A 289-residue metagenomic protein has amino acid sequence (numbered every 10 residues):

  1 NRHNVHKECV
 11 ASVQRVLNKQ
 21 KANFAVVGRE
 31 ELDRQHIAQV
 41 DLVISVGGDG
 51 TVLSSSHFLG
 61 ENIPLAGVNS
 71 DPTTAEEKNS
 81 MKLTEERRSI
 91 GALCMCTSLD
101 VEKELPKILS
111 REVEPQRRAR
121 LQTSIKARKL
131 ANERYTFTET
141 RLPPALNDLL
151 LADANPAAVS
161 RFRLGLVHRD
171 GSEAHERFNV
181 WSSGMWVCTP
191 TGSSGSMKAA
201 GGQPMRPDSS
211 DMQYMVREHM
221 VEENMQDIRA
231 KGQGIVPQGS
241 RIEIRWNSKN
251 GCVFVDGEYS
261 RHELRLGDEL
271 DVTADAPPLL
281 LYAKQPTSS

Functional and structural regions predicted by a protein language model:
N1-V46, V52, K78-E114, L130-N132 (+1 more regions): ATP/NTP phosphate-donor binding region
S45, G67, V187: Redox-cofactor binding/interface segments in oxidoreductases and associated redox assembly factors
G50-S56, S194-K198: Short glycine/serine/threonine-rich phosphate/pyrophosphate-binding segments that cradle anionic phosphate groups
L53, D71-E76, P204-M205, M220-E222: Short gly/pro/ser/thr-enriched loop/turn and capping motifs at secondary-structure boundaries
S56-D71: A short, gly/pro- and small-residue-rich
D71-S183: Catalytic core of DAGKc-family lipid kinases
L151, H168-H175, M220-S289: ATP/nucleoside-binding phosphotransfer catalytic cores, i.e., glycine-rich phosphate-binding loops
D170-M225, R265-D268: Gly/Ser/Thr-rich active-site loops/lids in small-molecule metabolic enzymes that frequently grip phosphoryl groups
